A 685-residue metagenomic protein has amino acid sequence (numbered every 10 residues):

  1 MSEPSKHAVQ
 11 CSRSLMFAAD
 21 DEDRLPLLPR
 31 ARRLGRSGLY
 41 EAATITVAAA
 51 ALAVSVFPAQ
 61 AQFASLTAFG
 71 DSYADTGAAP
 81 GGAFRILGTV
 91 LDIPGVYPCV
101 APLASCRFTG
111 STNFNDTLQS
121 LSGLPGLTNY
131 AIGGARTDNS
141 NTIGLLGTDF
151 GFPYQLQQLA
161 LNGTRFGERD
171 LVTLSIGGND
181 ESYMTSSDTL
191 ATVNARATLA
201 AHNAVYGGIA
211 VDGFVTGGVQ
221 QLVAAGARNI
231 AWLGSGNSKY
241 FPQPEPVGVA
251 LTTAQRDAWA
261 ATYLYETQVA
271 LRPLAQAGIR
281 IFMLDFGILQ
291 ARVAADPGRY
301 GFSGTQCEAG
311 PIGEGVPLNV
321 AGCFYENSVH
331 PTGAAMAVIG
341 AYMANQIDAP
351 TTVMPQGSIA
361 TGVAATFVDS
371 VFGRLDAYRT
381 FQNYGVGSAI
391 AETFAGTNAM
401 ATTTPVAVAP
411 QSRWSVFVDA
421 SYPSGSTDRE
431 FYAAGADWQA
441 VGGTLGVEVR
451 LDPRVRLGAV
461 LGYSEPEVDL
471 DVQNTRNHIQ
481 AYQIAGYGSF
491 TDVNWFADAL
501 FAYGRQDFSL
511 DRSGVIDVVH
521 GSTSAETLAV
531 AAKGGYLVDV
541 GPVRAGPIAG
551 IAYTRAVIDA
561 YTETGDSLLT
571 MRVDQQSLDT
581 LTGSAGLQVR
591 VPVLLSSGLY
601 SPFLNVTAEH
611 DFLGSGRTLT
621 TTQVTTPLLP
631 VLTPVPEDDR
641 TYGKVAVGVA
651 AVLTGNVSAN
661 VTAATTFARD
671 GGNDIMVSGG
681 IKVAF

Functional and structural regions predicted by a protein language model:
M1-S37: N-terminal secretory signal peptides that target proteins for export/translocation
S2, G340-D348, T654, K682: A short, amphipathic alpha-helical segment
K6, L28-L34, Q60, T352 (+5 more regions): Intrinsically disordered, low-complexity segments enriched in proline/serine/threonine
A43, A48-A50, A61-V408, Y422 (+1 more regions): Conserved active-site regions of diverse hydrolases
V56-P58: N-terminal signal peptide c-region/cleavage motif recognized by signal peptidases
Q411-F685: Membrane translocator/pore-forming domains, dominated by Gram-negative outer-membrane beta-barrels
